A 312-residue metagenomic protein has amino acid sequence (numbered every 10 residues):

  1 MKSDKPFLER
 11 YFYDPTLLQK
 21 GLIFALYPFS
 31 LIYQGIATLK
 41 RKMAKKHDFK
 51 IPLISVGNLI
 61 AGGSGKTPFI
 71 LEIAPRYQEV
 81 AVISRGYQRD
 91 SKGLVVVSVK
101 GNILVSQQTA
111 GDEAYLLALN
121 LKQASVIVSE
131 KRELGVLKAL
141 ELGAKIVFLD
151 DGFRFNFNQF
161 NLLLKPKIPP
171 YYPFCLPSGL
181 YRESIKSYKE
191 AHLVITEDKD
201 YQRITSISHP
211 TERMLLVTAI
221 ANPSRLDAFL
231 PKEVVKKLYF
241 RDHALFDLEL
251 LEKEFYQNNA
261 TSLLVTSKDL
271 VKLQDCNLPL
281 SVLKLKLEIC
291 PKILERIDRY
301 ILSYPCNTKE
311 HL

Functional and structural regions predicted by a protein language model:
M1-E9, G62, V80, F153 (+1 more regions): ATP-dependent carboxylate-amine ligase
K2-P52: A transmembrane-helix-recognition feature enriched in membrane-embedded lipid enzymes and envelope glyco-/phospholipid
I32, T67, L117, D150 (+3 more regions): Residue-level signal for inorganic ion chemistry
T38-G101, Q202-R203, E310-L312: Walker A (P-loop) phosphate-binding motif
K66, I70, A114, L226-D227 (+1 more regions): Short, highly selective alpha-helical patches that border small-molecule cofactor pockets in redox/cofactor-processing
L71, P75, L119, K138-E141 (+3 more regions): Short, well-ordered alpha-helices that flank and scaffold nucleotide-derived cofactor binding pockets
A74-R76, L116-N120, K253-N258: A short, N-terminal amphipathic alpha-helix
Y87-K199, S208: Phosphate/Mg2+-binding loops and adjacent switch elements in nucleotide/diphosphate-handling enzyme cores
